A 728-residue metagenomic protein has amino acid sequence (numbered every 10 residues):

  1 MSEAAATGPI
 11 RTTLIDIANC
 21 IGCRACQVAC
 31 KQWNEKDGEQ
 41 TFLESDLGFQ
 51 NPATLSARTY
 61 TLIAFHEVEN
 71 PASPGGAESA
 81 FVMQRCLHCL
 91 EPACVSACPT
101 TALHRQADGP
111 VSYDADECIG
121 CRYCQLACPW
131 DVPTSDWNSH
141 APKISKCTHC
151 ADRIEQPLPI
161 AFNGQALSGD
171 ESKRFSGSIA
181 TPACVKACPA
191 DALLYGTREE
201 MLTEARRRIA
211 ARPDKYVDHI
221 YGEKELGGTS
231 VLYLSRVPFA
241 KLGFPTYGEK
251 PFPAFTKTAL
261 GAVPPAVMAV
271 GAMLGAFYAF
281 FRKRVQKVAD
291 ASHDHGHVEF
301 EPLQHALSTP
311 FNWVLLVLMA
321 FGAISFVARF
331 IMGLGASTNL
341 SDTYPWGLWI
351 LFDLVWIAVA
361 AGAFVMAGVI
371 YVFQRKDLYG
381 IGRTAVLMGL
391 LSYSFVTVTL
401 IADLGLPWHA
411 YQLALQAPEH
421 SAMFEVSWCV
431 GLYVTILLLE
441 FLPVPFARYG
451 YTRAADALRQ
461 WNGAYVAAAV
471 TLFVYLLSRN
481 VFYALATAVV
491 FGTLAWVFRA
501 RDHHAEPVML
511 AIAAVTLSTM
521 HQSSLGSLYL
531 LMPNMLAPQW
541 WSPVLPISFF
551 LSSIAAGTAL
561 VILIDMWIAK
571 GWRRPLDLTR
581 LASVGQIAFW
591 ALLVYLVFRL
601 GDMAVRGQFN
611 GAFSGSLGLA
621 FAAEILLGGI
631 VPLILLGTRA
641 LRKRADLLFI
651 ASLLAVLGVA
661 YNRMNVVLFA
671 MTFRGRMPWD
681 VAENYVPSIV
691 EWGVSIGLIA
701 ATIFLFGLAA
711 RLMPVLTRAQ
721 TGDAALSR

Functional and structural regions predicted by a protein language model:
M1-S292: Non-ligating segments of multi-cofactor redox enzymes
Q32-T41, K283-D294, V327-T343, V372-R375: Membrane-interface helix-loop junction between the first two transmembrane segments
T258-A262, I331, F424, S542-S552 (+4 more regions): Membrane-interface transmembrane-helix boundary segments in multi-pass integral membrane proteins
V270-R284, S325, A367-G368, E440-F441 (+4 more regions): Alpha-helical transmembrane segments
A291-G362, M366, I703, G707 (+1 more regions): N-terminal signal-anchor module of multipass membrane proteins
S292-I324, D377, L415, E419 (+4 more regions): Long, contiguous internal "core" modules enriched in hydrophobic/ aromatic residues
Y344-W408, E425-L432, I436: Membrane helical hairpin/interfacial module
A469, R639, K643-R728: TerminUS-proximal long segments
